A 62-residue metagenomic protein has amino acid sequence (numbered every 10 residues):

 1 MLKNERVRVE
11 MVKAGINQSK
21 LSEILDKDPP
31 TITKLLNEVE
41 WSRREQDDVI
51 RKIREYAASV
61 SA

Functional and structural regions predicted by a protein language model:
M1-K13: A short, Lys/Arg-rich alpha-helix, primarily the initiator
V7, Q18, Q46: Helix-turn-helix DNA-binding elements, focusing on the entry/boundary residues of the two helices that contact DNA
E10, I24, L35: Residues in the recognition helix of alpha-helical DNA-binding motifs
K20-S22: Short alpha-helical "recognition helix" segments of helix-turn-helix
D28-S42: Recognition helix of helix-turn-helix/homeodomain-like DNA-binding domains that insert into the DNA major groove
R44-A62: DNA major-groove recognition helix of helix-turn-helix/homeodomain DNA-binding modules
